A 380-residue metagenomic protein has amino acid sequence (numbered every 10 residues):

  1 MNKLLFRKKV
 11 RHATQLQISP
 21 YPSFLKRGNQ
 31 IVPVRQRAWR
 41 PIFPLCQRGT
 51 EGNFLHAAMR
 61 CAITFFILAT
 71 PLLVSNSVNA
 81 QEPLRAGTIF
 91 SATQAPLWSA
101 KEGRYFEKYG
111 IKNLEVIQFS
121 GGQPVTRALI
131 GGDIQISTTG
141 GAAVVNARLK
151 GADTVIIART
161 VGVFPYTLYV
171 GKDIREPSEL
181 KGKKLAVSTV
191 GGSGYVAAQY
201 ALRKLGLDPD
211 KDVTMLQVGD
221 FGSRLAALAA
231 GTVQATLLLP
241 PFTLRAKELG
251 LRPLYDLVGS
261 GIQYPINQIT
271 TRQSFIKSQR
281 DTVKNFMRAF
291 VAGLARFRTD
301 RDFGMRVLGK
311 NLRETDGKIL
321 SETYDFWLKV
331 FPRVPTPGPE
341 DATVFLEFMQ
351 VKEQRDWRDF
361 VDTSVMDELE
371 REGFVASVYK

Functional and structural regions predicted by a protein language model:
K26-G28, Q47-G49: Glycine-biased, low-complexity coil/linker segments
C61-L73: Bacterial N-terminal signal peptides
L73-A80: Sec/Tat signal peptide C-region and signal peptidase I cleavage site
A80-D210, M215-V218, R224-A227, Q234-P240 (+2 more regions): Short, glycine-/small- and polar/acidic-enriched structural segments that line small-molecule recognition paths
A142, M215, D220-N311: Pocket-lining segment of extracytoplasmic ligand-binding domains
K277-R355: Secondary-structure end/capping motifs
M349-K380: Conserved C-terminal helix/tail region of periplasmic/extracytoplasmic solute-binding proteins
